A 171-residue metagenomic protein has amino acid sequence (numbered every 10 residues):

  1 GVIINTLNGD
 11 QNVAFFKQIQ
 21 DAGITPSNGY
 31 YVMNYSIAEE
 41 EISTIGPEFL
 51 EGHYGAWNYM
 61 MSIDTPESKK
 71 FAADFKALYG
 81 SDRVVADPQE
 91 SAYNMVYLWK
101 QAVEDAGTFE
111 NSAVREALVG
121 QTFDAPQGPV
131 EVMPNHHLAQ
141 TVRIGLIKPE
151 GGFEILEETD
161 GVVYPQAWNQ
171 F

Functional and structural regions predicted by a protein language model:
G1-F171: Extracytosolic ligand-binding ectodomains
